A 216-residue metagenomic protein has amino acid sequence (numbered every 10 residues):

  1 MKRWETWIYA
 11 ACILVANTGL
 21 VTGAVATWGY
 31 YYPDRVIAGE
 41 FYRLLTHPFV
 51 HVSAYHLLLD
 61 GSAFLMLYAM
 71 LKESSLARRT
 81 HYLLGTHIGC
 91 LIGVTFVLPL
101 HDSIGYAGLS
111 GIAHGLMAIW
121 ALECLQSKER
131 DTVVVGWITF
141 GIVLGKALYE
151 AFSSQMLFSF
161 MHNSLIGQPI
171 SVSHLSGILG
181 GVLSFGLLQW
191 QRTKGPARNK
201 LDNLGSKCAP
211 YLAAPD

Functional and structural regions predicted by a protein language model:
M1-Y42, Y68, S74-A77, L122-V135 (+1 more regions): N-terminal signal-anchor transmembrane helix
Y9-L84, I92, V97-Y106, M161-P169: N-terminal TM1-TM2 helical hairpin plus the immediately adjacent luminal interfacial "cap"
C12-I13, G85-I88, V134-G145: Central hydrophobic cores of alpha-helical transmembrane segments in multi-pass integral membrane proteins
L45, H56, G111, K146 (+1 more regions): Divalent metal-coordination and catalytic microenvironments
D60-L65, H114-L122, H174-L187: Hydrophobic cores of alpha-helical transmembrane segments in multi-pass inner/ER membrane proteins, independent
R78-T86, A107-A113, V133-W137: Cytoplasmic-side transmembrane-helix entry/capping segments in multi-pass membrane proteins
I104-M117, I170-S173: Membrane-interface micro-motifs in multi-pass membrane enzymes
L144-D216: C-terminal transmembrane module of polytopic alpha-helical membrane proteins
